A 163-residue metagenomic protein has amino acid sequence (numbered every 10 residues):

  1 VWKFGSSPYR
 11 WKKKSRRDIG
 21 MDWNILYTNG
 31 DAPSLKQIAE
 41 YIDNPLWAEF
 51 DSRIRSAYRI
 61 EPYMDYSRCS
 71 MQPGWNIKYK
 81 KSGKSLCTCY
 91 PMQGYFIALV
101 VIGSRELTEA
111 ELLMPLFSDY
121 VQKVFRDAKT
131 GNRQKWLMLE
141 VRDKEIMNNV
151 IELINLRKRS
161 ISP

Functional and structural regions predicted by a protein language model:
F4-P163: Charge-dense, helix-prone N-terminal extensions
